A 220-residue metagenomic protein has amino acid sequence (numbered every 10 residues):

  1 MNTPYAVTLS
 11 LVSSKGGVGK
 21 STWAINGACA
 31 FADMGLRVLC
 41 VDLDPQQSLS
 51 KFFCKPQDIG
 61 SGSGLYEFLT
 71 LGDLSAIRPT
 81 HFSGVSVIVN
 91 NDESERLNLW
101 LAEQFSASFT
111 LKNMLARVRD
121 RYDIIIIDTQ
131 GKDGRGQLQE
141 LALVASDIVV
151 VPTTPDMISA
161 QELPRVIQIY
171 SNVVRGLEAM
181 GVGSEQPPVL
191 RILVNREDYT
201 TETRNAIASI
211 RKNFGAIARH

Functional and structural regions predicted by a protein language model:
M1-H220: P-loop NTP-binding core
